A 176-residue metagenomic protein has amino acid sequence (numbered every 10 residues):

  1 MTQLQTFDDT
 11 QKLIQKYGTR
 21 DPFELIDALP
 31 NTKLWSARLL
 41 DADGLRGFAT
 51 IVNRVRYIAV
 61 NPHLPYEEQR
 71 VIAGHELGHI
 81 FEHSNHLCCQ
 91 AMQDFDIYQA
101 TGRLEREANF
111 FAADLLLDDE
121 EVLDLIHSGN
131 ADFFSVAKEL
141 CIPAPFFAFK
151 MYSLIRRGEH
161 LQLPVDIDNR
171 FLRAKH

Functional and structural regions predicted by a protein language model:
M1-H176: Active-site hotspot residues in diverse enzymes, especially metal/ion-binding acidic/histidine motifs
